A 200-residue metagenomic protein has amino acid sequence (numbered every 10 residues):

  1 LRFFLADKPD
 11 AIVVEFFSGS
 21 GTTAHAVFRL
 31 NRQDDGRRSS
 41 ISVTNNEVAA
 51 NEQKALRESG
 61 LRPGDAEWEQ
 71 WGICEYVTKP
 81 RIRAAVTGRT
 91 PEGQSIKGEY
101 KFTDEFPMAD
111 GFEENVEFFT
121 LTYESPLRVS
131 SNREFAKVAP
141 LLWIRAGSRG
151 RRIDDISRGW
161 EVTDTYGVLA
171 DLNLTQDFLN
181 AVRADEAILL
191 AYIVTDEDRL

Functional and structural regions predicted by a protein language model:
L1-A11, N31-L200: Accessory, often C-terminal, charged low-complexity segments
D10-G19: Conserved class I S-adenosyl-L-methionine
G21-H25: Glycine-rich SAM-binding Motif I of class I
A26-L30: Hydrophobic residues on the short alpha-helix immediately C-terminal to a glycine-rich phosphate/catalytic loop
